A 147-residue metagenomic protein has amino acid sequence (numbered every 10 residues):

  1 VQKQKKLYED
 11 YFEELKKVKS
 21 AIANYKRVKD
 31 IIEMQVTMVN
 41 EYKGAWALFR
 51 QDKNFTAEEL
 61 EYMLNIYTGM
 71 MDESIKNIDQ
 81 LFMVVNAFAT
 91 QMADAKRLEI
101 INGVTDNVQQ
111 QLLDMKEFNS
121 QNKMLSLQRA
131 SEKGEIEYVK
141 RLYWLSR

Functional and structural regions predicted by a protein language model:
V1, V18, V28, V36-V39 (+4 more regions): Extended aliphatic helical segments
V1-Q35: N-terminal Sec/ER secretory leader and immediately downstream segment of secreted/extracellular precursors
Y8-Y11, Y25, Y42, Y62 (+3 more regions): Sequence-level detector for tyrosine residue identity
E9, K16, A23, A57 (+2 more regions): Residues in flexible loops and secondary-structure boundaries
K16, R27-I31, A47, L127 (+1 more regions): Extracellular, luminal, or virion-exposed ectodomains of exported proteins
K19, K43-W46, M71-I78, V108 (+1 more regions): A structural signal for well-ordered alpha-helices, especially hydrophobic packing surfaces of coiled-coils
Q35-N102: Extended amphipathic alpha-helical interaction segments
F82-R147: Long amphipathic all-alpha helical oligomerization modules
